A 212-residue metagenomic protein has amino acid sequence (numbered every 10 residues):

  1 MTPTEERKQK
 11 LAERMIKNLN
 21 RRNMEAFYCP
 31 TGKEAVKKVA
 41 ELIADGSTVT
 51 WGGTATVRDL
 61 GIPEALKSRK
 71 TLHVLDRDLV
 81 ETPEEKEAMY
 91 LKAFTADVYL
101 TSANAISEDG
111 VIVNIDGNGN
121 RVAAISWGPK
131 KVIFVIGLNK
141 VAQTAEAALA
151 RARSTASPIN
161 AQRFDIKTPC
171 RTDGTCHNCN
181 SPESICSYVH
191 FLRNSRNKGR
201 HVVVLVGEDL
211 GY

Functional and structural regions predicted by a protein language model:
M1, N20-N23, T71-V74, E85-E87 (+2 more regions): N-terminal start-of-chain detector that recognizes signal peptides and the immediate post-cleavage beginning
M1-K8: Glycine- and acidic-residue-enriched helix-capping/strand-helix junction motifs
T2, M24-A26, L138: Short, flexible active-site loop motifs that bind/organize anionic cofactors or intermediates
K8-Y90, T95-Y99: N-terminal active-site beta-alpha-beta segment that forms phosphate/nucleotide-binding and substrate-recognition loops
F94-Y212: Conserved phosphate- and dinucleotide-binding cores of soluble alpha/beta proteins, encompassing both enzyme active
